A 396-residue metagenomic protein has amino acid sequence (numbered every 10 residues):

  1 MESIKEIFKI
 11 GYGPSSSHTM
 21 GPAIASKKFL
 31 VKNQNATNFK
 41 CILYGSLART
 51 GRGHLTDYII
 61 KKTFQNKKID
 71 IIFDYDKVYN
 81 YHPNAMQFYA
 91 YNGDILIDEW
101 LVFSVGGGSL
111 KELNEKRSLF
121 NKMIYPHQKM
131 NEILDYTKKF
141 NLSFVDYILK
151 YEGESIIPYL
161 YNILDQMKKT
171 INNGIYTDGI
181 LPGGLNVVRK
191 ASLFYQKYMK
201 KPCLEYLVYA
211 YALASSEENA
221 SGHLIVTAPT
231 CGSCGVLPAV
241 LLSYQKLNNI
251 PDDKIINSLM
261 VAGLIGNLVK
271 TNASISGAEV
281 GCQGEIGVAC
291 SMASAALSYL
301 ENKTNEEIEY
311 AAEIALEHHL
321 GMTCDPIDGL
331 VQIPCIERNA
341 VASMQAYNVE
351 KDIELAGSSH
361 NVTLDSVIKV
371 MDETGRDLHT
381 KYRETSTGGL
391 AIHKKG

Functional and structural regions predicted by a protein language model:
F8-K28, G222-V240, C282-C290: Conserved phosphate/anionic-ligand binding catalytic regions in large, soluble enzymes, centered on
I10-G11, S276-G281, P326-C335: Short beta-alpha connecting loops at secondary-structure transitions that line or flank enzyme active sites
T19-K32, P238-N249, A295-N302: Alpha-helical support elements that line or immediately flank enzyme active sites and cofactor-binding pockets
P22-A90, W100-V102: Early transmembrane hairpin of solute transport permeases
N66-M199, Y206-L207: C-terminal regulatory domains involved in ligand/effector binding and gene-expression control
K168-N249, K254-L268, S274-G277, G281 (+1 more regions): Accessory "access/gating" subregions that flank catalytic or transport cores
A210, A214, G235-Q245, M260-L268 (+3 more regions): Contiguous, well-ordered alpha-helical segments that form the cores/surfaces of helical PPI scaffolds
L297-G396: Functionally critical mobile loop/hinge segments
